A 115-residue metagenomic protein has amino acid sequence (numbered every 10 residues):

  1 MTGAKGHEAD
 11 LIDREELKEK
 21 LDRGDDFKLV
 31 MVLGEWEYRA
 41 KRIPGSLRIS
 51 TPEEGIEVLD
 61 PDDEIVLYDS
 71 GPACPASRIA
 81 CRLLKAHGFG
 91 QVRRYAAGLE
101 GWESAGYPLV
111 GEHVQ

Functional and structural regions predicted by a protein language model:
M1-Y38, V110-Q115: Flexible, polar/low-complexity N-terminal or interdomain linker segments that lie immediately upstream of folded
K20-L21, E53-D62: Short amphipathic alpha-helix with an adjacent loop that forms part of the alpha/beta core around
L21, R42, G106: Short, flexible helix/strand-to-coil boundary loops that buttress conserved ligand/catalytic motifs in alpha/beta
R23-L29, P44-G45, E64, G90-Q91: Short active-site oxyanion
G34, P52, G98: A generic "binding-loop/recognition-motif" signal
Y38-P44, I56-D60, W102: Short loop/helix-cap segments at secondary-structure boundaries that form the rim of catalytic
R48-S50: Short acidic-hydrophobic, aromatic-tinged amphipathic segments that line or gate anion-handling sites
L59-E103: Catalytic cysteine-centered active loop of the rhodanese-like fold, especially the PTP/DSP P-loop
